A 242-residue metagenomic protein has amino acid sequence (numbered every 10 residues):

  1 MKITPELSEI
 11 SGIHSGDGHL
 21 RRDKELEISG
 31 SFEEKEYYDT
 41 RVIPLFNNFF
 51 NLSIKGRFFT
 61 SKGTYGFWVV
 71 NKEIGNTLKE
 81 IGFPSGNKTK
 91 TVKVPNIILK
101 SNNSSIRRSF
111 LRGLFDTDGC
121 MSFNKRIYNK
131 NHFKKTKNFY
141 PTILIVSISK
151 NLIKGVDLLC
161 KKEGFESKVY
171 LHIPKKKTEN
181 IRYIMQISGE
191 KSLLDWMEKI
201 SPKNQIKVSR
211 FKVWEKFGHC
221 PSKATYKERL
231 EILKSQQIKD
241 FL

Functional and structural regions predicted by a protein language model:
M1-L242: Internal intein/HINT superfamily modules and their associated LAGLIDADG
